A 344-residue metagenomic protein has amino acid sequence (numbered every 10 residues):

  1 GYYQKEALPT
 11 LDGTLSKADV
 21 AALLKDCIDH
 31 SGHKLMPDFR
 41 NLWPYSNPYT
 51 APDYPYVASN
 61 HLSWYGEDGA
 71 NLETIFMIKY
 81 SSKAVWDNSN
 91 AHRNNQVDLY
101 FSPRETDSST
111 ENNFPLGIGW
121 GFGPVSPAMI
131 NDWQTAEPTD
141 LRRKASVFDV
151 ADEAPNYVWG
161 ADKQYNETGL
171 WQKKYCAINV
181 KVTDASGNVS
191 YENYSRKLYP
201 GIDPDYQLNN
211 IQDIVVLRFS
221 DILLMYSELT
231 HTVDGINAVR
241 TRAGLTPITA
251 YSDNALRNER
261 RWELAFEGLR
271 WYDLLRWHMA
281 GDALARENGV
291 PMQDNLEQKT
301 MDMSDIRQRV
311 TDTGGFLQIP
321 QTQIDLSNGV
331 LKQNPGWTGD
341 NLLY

Functional and structural regions predicted by a protein language model:
G1-D29, F76, D140-F148, D213-V239 (+2 more regions): Extended, hydrophobic/aromatic-rich amphipathic alpha-helical segments that build helical scaffolds
G1-E167: An aromatic- and glycine-enriched ligand-binding surface/loop that stacks and positions planar moieties
D12-K17, L24-I28, K34, G187-R196 (+5 more regions): Extracellular/surface-associated beta-sandwich interaction domains
D29, D184, T241, T311: Acidic surface patches and DE-rich sequence motifs
S31, A243-T246: Alpha-helical junction/boundary sensor with strong preference for TPR arrays
Y45-E105, Y206-V216, N237-R240, I248-Y344: Long, intrinsically disordered, low-complexity segments
S108, A185-S186, T313: Coil residues (strongly favoring Ser/Thr
P124-L217: Flexible, polar/acidic helix-loop-strand segments at domain edges
